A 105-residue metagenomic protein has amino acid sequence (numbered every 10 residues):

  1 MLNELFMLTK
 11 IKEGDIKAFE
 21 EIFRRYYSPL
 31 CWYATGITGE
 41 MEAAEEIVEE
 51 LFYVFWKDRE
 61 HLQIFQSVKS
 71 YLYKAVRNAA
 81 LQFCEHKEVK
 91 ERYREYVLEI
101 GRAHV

Functional and structural regions predicted by a protein language model:
M1-P29: N-terminal module of bacterial RNA polymerase sigma factors
E4-M7, A18-F19, E50, V68 (+2 more regions): Hydrophobic side chains within well-formed alpha-helices
K12-E13, E50-S67, E88: Sigma70-family region 2
F23-M41: Amphipathic, Lys/Arg- and hydrophobic-enriched alpha-helical face
L30, A34, F55-R59, A80-C84: Hydrophobic recognition helices of helix-based DNA-binding modules
W32, E46-Y53, Q66-N78: Structural recognition of an alpha-helix C-terminal capping motif at a helix-to-coil junction
E60-Q63, K74-R94: Arg/Lys-rich amphipathic alpha helix in sigma70-family domain 2
A103-V105: Conserved small/polar residues in nucleotide/adenosyl-binding loops
